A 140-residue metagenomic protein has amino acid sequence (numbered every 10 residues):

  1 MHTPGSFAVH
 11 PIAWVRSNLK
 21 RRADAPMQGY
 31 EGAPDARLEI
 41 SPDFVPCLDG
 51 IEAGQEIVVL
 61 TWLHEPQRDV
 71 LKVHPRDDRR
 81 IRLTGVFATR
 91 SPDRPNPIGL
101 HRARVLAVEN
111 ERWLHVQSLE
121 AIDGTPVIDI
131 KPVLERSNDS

Functional and structural regions predicted by a protein language model:
M1-R102, L106-S140: Glycine-rich, low-complexity intrinsically disordered segments
